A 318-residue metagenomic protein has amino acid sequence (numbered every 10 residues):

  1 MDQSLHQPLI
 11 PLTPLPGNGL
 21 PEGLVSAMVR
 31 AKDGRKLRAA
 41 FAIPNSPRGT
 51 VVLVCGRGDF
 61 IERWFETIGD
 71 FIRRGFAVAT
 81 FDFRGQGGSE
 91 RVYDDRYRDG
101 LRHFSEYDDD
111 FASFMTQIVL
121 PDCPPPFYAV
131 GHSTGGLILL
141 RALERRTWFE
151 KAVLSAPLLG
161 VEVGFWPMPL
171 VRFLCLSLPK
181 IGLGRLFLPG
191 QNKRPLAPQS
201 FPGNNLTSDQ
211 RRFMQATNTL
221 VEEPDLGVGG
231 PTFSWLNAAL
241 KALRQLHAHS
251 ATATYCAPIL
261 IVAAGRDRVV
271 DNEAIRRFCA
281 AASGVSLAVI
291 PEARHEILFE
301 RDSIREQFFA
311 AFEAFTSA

Functional and structural regions predicted by a protein language model:
M1-R30, R35-I43: An N-terminal hydrophobic leader/cap segment in hydrolases
R48, V54-D59: Active-site glycine-rich loops that stabilize anionic/oxyanionic intermediates across multiple enzyme folds
I61, D70-D94: Conserved alpha/beta-hydrolase
D99-V119: Alpha/beta-hydrolase active-site loop
T134, I138-P224: Alpha/beta-hydrolase-fold enzymes
Y255, I261-A263, D267: Short beta-strand/loop motif that positions the catalytic acidic residue of the alpha/beta-hydrolase fold
R268-A274: Conserved alpha/beta-hydrolase "acid-adjacent" motif
P291-A318: Catalytic active-site module of serine/aspartate enzymes centered on a nucleophile-bearing elbow/loop
